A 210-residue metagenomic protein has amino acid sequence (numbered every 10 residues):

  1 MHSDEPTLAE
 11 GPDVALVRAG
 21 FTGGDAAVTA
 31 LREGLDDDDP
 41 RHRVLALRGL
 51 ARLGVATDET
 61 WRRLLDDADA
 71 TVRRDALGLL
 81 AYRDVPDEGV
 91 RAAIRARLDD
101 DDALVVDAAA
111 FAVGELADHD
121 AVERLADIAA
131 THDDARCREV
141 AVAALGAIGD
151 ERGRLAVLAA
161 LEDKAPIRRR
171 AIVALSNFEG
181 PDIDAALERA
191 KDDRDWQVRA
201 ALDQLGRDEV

Functional and structural regions predicted by a protein language model:
H2-D25, A30-E33, R41-V55, R63 (+9 more regions): Structural detector for internal amphipathic alpha-helices that build alpha-solenoid repeat scaffolds
E59, D87-A92, D120-E123: Structural signature of tandem alpha-helical TPR/SEL1-like repeats, specifically the intra-repeat loop/turn
